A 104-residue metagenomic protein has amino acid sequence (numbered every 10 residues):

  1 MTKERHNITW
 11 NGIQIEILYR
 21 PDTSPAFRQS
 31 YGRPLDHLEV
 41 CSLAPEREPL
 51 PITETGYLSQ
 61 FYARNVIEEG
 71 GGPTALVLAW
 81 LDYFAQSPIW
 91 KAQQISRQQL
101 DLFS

Functional and structural regions predicted by a protein language model:
M1-P34: Amphipathic, interaction-prone secondary-structure segments
H37-S104: Acidic, low-complexity intrinsically disordered segments
